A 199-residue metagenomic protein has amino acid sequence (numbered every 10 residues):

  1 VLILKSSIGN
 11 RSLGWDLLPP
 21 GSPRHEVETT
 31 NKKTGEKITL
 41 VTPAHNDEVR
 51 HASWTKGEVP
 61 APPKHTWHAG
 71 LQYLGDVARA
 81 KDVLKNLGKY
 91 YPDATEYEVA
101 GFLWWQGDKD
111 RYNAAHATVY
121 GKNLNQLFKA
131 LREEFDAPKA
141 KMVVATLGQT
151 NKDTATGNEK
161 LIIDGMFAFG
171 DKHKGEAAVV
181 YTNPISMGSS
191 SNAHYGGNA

Functional and structural regions predicted by a protein language model:
V1-A199: Cell-envelope and extracellular/periplasmic
